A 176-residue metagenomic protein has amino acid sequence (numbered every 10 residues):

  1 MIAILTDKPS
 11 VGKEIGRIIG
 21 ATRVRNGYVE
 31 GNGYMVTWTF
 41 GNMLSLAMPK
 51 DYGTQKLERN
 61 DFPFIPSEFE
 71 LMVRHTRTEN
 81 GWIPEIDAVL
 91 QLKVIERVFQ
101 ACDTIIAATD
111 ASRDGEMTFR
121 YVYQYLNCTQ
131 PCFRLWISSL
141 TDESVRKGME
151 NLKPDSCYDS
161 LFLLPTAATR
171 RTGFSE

Functional and structural regions predicted by a protein language model:
M1-E176: Intrinsically disordered, low-complexity regulatory segments
